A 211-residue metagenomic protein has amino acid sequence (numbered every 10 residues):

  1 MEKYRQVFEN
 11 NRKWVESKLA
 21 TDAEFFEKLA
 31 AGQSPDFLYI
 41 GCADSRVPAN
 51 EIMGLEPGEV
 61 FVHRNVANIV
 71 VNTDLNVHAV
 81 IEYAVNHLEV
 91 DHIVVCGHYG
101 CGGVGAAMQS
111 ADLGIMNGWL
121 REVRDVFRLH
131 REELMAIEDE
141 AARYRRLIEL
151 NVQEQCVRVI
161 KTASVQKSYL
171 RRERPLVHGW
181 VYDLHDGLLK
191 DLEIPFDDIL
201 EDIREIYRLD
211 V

Functional and structural regions predicted by a protein language model:
M1-P35, A67-D91, G102-V211: Divalent-metal-activated hydrolytic enzyme cores
K18-E59: N-terminal short beta-loop-beta anion/metal-coordinating cradle
I40-C42, R64, V94-H98, H178-D183: Short beta-strand segments
P57-N68: Glycine/charged-rich beta-loop-alpha catalytic/anionic-binding loops adjacent to active sites
